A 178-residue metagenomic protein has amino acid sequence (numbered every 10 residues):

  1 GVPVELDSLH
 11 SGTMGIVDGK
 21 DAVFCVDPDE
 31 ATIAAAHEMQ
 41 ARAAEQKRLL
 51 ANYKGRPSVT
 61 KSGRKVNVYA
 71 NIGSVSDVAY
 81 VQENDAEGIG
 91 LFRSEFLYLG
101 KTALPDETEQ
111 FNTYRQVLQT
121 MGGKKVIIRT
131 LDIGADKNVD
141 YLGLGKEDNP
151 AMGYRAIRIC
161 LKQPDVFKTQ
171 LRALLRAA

Functional and structural regions predicted by a protein language model:
G1-N84: Acidic, glycine-rich flexible loop/linker segments
K47-A178: Conserved alpha/beta-domain cores
